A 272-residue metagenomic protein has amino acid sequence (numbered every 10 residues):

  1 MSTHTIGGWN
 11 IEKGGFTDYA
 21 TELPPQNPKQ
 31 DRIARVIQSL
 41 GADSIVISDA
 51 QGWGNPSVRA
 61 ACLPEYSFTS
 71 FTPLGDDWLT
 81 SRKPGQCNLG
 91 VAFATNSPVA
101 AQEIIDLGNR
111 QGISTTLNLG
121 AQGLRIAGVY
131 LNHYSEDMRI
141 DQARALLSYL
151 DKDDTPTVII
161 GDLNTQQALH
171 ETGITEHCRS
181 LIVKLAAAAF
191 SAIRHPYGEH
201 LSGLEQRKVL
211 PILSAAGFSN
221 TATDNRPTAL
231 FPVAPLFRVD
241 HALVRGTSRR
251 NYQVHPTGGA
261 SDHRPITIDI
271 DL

Functional and structural regions predicted by a protein language model:
M1-S39, S44, P84-L272: Active-site regions of metal-assisted phosphoester/phosphodiester hydrolases, unifying DNase/endonuclease modules
I47, F71, V244: Short beta-strand and adjacent tight-turn residues that come in two discontinuous sequence segments and form the edges
S48-E65, W78-N88, H170-E176, P235: Metal-dependent catalytic neighborhoods of phosphoester/phosphodiester hydrolases
P64-S67, P98: Short small/polar-residue motifs
S67-T80, E103-I104: A short acidic/basic microdomain associated with nuclease active sites
